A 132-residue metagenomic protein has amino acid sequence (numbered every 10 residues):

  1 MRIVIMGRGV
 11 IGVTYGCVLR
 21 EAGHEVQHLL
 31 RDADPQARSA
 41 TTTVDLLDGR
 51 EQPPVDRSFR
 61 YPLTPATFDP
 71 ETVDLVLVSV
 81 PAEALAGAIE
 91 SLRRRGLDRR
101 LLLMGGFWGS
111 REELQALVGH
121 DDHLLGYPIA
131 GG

Functional and structural regions predicted by a protein language model:
M1-P54: NAD(P)+-binding Rossmann beta1-loop-alpha1 motif at the extreme N-terminus of oxidoreductases
D56-S58, P62-G132: Rossmann-like NAD(P)(H) cofactor-binding subdomain of soluble oxidoreductases
